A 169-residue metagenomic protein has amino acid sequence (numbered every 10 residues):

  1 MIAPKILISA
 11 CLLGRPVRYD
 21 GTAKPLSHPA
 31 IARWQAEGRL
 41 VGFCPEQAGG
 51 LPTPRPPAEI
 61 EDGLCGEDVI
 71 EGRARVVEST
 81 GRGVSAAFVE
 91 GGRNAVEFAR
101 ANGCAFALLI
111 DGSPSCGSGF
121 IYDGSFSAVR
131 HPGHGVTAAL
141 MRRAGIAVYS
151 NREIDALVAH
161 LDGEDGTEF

Functional and structural regions predicted by a protein language model:
M1, A48, E67-F98, V129-F169: Divalent-metal-activated hydrolytic enzyme cores
I2-I6: Extreme N-terminal starter segment of soluble prokaryotic enzymes
C11, I110-S113, E153: Short, well-ordered beta-to-alpha junction loops that form the rim of enzyme active sites and present histidine/acidic
G14-D20: Short N-terminal binding/cap micro-motifs at the start of the first secondary-structure element
P16, L51-P52, S115-S118: Short catalytic/ligand-binding loop motif for oxyanion handling, primarily in non-cytosolic enzymes, centered on
G21-K24, Y122-S127: Short glycine-enriched, charge-decorated loop/helix-capping segments at active-site entrances that position
K24-V77: Short, surface-exposed acidic-centric catalytic microdomains
C104-I121, S125: Internal, conserved structured core segments that host functional sites
